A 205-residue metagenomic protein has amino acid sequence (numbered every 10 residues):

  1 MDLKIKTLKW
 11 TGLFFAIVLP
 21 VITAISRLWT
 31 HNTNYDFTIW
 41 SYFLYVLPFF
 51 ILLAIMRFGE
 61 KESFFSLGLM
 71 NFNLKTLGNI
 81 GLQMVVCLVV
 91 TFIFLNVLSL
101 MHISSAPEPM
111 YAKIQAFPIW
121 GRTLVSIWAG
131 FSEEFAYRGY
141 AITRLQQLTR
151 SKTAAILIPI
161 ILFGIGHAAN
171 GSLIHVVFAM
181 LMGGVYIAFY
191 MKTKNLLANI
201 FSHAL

Functional and structural regions predicted by a protein language model:
K4-E60: Alpha-helical transmembrane segments in multi-pass membrane proteins
V21-I22, S172-L205: Functionally important transmembrane alpha-helices
H31-D36, I165-I174: Membrane-interface helix caps and helix-loop-helix hairpins in membrane proteins
H31-I39, S63-A129, Q147: Juxtamembrane helix-loop-helix connectors linking adjacent transmembrane helices in multi-pass membrane enzymes
Y42-I51, I119-W120, A136, V177-V185 (+1 more regions): Membrane-embedded alpha-helical segments of multi-pass membrane proteins, especially the transmembrane helices
A54-F64, F189-T193: Structural signal for the C-terminal ends of transmembrane alpha-helices and the immediately following loop
N73-T76, Q115, I119, L148-A155 (+2 more regions): Membrane-helix interface segments
P109-I165: Function-critical hydrophobic alpha-helical transmembrane segments in multi-pass membrane proteins
